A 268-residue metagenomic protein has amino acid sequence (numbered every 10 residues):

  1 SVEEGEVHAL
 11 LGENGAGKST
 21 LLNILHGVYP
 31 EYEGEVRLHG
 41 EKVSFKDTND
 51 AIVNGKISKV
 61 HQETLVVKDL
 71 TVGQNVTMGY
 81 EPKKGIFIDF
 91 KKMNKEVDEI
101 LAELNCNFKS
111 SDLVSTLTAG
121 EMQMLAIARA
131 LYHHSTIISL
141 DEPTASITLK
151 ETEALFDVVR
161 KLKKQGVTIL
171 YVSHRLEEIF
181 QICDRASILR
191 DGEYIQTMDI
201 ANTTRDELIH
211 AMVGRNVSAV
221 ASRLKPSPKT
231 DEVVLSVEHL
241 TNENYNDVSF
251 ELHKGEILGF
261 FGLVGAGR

Functional and structural regions predicted by a protein language model:
S1-R268: Glycine-rich phosphate-binding loops of nucleotide-dependent enzymes
